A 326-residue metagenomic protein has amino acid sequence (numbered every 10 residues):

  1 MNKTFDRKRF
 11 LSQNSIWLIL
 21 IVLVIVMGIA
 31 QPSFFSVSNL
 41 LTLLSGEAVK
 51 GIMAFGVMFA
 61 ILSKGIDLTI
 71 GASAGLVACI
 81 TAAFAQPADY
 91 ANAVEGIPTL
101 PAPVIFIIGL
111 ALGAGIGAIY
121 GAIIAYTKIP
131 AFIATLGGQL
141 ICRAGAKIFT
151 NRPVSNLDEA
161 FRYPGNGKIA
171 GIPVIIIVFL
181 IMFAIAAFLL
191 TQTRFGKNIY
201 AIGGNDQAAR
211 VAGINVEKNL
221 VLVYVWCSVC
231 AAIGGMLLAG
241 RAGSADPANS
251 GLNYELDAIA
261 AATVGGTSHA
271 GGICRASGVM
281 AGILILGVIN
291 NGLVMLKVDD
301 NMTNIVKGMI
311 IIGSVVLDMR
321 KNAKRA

Functional and structural regions predicted by a protein language model:
M1-A54, D89-V104, I214: Membrane-interfacial amphipathic/re-entrant helices at transmembrane-helix boundaries
M1-I25, I29, V211-K218, N291-A326: Cytosolic-side transmembrane-helix boundaries in multi-pass membrane proteins
K8, P103, T127, A131-T193 (+3 more regions): Transmembrane helix-bundle core of multi-pass membrane transporters and related energy-transducing complexes
V26-A30, V37-A88, A122-K128, G266-A276 (+2 more regions): Single transmembrane alpha-helix segments in multi-pass membrane proteins
P32-T42, G46, A146-K147, G165 (+4 more regions): Inter-helical junctions in multi-pass inner-membrane proteins, predominant in energy-converting antiporter-like
D89-Q139, A281-G282: Alpha-helical transmembrane segments within multi-pass membrane transporters and channels
A184-V225: Membrane-helix/interface signature in polytopic inner-membrane proteins
A231, A242, D246-G308: Transmembrane alpha-helical segments in multi-pass inner-membrane proteins
